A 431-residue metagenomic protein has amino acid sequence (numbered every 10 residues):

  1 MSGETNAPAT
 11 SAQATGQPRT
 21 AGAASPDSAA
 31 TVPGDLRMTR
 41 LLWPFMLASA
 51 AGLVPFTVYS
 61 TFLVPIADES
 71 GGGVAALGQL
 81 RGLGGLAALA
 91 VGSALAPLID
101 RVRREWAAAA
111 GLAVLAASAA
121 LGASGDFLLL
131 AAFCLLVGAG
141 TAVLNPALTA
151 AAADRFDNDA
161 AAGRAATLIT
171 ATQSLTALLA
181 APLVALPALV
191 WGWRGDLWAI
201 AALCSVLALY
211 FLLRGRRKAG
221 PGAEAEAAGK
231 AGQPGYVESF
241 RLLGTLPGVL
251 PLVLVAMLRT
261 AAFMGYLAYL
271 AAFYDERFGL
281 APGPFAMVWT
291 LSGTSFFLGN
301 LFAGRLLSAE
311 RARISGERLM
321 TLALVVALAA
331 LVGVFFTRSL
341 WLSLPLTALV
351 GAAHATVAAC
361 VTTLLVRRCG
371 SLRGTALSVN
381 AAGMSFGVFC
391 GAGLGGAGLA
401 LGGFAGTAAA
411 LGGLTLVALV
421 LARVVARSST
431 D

Functional and structural regions predicted by a protein language model:
P26-L36, G215-V253: Juxtamembrane intracellular "pre-TM" segments in multi-pass secondary transporters
S60, V249-T290, F297: Extracytoplasmic gate region of multi-pass secondary transporters
A90-G125: Conserved MFS/SLC helix-loop-helix module at the cytosolic interface between two early adjacent transmembrane helices
V91-R103, G299-I314, L399: Helix-to-loop junctions at the C-terminal end of transmembrane segments in multipass secondary transporters
F127, D159, T167-R216: Helix-loop-helix hairpin linking two adjacent transmembrane segments in secondary transporters
C134-T172: Cytoplasmic helix-loop-helix junction between adjacent transmembrane helices in 12-TM secondary transporters
I314-V361: C-terminal transmembrane helical hairpin of 12-TM major facilitator-type secondary transporters
R368-F404, L411: A late C-terminal transmembrane helix in Major Facilitator Superfamily
